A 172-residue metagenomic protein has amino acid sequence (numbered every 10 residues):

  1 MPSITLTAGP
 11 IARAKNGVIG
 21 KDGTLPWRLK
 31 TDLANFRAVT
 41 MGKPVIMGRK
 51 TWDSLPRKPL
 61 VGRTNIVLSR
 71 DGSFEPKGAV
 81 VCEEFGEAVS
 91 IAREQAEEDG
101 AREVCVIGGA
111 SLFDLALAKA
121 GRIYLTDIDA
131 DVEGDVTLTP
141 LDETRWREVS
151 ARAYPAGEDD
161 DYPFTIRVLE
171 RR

Functional and structural regions predicted by a protein language model:
P2-R172: Flexible, gly/pro- and Lys/Arg-enriched active-site loops
